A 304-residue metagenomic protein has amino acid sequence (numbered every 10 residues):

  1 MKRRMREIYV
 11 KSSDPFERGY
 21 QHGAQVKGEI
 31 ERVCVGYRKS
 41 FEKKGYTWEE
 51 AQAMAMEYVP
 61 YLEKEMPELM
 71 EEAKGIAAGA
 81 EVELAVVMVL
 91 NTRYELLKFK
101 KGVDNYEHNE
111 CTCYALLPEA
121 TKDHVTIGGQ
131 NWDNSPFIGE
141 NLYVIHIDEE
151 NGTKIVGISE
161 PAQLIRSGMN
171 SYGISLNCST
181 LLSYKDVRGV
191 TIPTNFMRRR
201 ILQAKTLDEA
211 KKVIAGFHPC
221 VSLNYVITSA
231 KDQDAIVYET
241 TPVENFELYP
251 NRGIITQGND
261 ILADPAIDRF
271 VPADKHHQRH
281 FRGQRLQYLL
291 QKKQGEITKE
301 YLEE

Functional and structural regions predicted by a protein language model:
M1-V82, E119-I127, N131-E304: C-terminal, well-structured catalytic/ligand-binding subdomain of enzymes
A78, V82-G129: Gly/Pro-rich turn-and-neighbor structural signature
